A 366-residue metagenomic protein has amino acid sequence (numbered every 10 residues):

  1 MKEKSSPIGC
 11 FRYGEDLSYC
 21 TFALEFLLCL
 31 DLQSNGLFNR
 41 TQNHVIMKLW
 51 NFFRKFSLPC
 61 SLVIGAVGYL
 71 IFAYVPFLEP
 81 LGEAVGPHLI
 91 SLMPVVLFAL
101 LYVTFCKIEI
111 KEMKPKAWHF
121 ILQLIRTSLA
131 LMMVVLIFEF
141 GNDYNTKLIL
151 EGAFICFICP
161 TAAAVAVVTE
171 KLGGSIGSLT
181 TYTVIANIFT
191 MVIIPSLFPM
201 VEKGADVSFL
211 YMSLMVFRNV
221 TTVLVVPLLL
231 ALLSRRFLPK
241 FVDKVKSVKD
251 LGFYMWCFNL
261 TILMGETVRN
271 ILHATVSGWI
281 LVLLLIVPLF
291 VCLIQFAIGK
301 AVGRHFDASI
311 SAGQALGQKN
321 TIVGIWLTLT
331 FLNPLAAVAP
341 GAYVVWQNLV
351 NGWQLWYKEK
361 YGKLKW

Functional and structural regions predicted by a protein language model:
M1, I8, V45-I46: Short hydrophobic transmembrane-like helices used for membrane targeting/insertion
M1-K2, L30: Compositionally biased, low-complexity segments
K4-S6, E15-L17: N-terminal amphipathic/hydrophobic targeting modules at extreme N-termini, encompassing cleavable Sec/SRP-type signal
S5, F26, S34: Cationic, low-complexity basic patches in intrinsically disordered or flexible, solvent-exposed regions
D16-Y19, D31, N39, N43: Intrinsic-disorder-associated, low-complexity terminal segments enriched in Asp/Asn/His/Tyr and depleted of Lys/Arg
N39-R40, H44-W366: Alpha-helical transmembrane segments of multi-pass small-molecule/ion transporters
